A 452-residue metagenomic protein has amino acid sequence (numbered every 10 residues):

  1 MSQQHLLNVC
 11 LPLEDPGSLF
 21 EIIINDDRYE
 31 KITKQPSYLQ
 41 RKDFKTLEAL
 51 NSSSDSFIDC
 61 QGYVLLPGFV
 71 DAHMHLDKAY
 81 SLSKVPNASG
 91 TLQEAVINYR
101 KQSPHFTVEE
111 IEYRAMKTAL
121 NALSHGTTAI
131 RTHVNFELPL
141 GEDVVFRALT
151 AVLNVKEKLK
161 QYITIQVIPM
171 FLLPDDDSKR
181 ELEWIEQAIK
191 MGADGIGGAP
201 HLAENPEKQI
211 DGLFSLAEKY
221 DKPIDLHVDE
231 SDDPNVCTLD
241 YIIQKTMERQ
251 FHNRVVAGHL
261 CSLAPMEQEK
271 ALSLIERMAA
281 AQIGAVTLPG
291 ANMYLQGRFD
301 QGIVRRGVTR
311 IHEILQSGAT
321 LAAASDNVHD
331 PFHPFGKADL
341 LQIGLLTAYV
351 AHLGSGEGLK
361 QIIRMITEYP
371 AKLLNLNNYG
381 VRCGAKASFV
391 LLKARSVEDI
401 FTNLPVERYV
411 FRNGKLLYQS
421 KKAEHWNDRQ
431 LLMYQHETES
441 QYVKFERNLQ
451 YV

Functional and structural regions predicted by a protein language model:
M1-D43, E48, K360-V452: Active-site microenvironment of metallo-dependent hydrolases
M1-N8, R41-G90: Replace "His-x-His-based motif
G62, H73, G126, I196 (+9 more regions): Divalent metal-coordination and catalytic microenvironments
L65, L82-H133, V144-K160, E186-I189: Alpha-helical scaffold segments that flank or form the walls of functional sites
A79-I111, Y220, T238-V256, A279-G284 (+2 more regions): Active-site gating loops and adjacent loop-to-helix segments of metal-dependent hydrolytic enzymes
N98-R114, I168-K179, A199-A203: Active-site mouth loops of central-metabolism enzymes
R147-E157, D177-G284, Q301-A323, Y379: Histidine/acidic residue-rich metal-binding segments in metalloenzymes
P223, Q244-V255, A291, L295 (+1 more regions): His/Asp/Glu-enriched, well-ordered alpha-helical/loop segment that forms or immediately abuts the divalent-metal
